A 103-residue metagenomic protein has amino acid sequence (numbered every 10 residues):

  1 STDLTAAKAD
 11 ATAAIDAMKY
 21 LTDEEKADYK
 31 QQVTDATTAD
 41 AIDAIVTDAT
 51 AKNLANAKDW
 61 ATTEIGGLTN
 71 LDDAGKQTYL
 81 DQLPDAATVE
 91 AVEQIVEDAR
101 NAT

Functional and structural regions predicted by a protein language model:
S1-T103: Amphipathic alpha-helical assembly segments used for oligomerization, scaffolding, or translocation
